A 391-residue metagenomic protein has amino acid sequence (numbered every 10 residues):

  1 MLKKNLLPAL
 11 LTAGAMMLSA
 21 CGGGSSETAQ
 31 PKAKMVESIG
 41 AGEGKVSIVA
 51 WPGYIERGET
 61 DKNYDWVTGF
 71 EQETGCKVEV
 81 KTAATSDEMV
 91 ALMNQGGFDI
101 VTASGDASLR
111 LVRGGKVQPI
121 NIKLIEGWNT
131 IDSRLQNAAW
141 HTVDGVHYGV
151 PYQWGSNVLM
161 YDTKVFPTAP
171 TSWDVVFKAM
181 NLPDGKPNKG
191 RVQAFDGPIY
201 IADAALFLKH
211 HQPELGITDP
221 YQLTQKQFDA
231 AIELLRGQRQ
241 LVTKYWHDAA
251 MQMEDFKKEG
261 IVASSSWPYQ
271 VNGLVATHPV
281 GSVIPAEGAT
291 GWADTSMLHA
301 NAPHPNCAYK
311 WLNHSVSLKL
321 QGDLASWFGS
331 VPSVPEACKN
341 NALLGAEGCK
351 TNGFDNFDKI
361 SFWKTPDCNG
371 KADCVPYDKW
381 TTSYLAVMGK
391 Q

Functional and structural regions predicted by a protein language model:
M17-A20: C-terminal motif of bacterial Sec signal peptides marking the signal peptidase cleavage site
G22-S25: Bacterial signal peptide processing site
P31-L111: Early extracytoplasmic/lumenal segment of secretory-pathway proteins
S47, W51, I55-D61, G97 (+1 more regions): Extracytoplasmic ligand-binding site segments that recognize negatively charged/polar headgroups
A107-V112, S264-P279: A ligand-binding cleft/hinge motif common to bilobed small-molecule-binding domains
T130, G155, L234-Q238, A276-A300: Periplasmic-binding protein-like
D294, H299-W363: Mature extracytoplasmic/periplasmic domains
K359-Q391: Conserved C-terminal helix/tail region of periplasmic/extracytoplasmic solute-binding proteins
